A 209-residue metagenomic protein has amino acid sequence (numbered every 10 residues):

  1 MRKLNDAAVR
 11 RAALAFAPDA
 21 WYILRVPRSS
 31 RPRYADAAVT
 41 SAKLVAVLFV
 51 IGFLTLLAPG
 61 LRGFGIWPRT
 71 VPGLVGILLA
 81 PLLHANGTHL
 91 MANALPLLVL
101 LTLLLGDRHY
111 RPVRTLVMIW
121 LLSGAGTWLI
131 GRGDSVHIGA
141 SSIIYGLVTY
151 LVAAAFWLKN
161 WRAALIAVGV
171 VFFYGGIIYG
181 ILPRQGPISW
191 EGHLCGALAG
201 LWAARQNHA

Functional and structural regions predicted by a protein language model:
R2, R10-R11, R25: Basic polycationic patches enriched in arginine
R2-K3, F16, W190: Intrinsic disorder/low-complexity signature
N5-D6, D19: Acidic/polar hotspots within intrinsically disordered regions
R11-A20: N-terminal polybasic/positive-inside topogenic patches
D19-A209: A detector for small-residue-rich transmembrane helices and their helix-helix packing motifs
